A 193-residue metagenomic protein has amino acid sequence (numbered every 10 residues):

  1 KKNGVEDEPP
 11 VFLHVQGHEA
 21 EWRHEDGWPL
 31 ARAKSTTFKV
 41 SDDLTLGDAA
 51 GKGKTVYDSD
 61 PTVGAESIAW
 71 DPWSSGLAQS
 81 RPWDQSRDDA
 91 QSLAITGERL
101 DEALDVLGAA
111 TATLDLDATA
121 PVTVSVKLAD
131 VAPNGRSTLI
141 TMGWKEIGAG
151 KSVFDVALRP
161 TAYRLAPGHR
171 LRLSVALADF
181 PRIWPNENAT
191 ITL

Functional and structural regions predicted by a protein language model:
K1-L193: C-terminal, loop-rich substrate-recognition/catalytic regions characterized by aromatic stacking residues
